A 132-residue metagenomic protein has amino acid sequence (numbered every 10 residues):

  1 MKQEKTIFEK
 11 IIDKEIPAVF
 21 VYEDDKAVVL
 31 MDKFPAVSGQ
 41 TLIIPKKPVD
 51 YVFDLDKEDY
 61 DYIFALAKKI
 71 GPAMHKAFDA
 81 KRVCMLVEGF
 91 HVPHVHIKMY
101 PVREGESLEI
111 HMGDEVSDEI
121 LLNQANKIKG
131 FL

Functional and structural regions predicted by a protein language model:
M1-L132: HIT superfamily nucleotide-processing domains
